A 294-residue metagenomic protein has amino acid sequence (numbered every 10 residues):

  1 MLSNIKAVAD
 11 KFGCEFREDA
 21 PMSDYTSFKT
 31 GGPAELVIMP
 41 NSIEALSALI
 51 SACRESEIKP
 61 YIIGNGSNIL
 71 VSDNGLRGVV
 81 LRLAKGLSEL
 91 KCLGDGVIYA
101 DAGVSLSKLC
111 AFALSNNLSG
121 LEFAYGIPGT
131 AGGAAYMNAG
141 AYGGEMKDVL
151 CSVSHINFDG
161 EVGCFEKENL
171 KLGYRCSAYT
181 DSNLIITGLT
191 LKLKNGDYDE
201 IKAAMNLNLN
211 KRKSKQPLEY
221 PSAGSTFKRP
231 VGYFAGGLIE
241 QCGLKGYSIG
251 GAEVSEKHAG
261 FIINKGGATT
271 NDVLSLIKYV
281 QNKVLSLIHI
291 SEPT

Functional and structural regions predicted by a protein language model:
L2-A131: Anion-binding (especially nucleotide phosphate/pyrophosphate-binding) glycine-rich loop and adjoining beta-alpha core
R17-E18, I69, I156-K283, L287 (+1 more regions): Phosphate/pyrophosphate- and phosphate-bearing ligand-binding catalytic cores of soluble enzymes
G31, I38-I43, L70-S88, Y136-E166 (+1 more regions): Structural signature of FAD isoalloxazine-binding scaffolds in flavoprotein oxidoreductases
N68-I69, C110-A113, L121-Y125, N138-E145 (+3 more regions): A generic local secondary-structure boundary/capping motif
V97, V104-L106, G126-P128, G132 (+6 more regions): Short acidic/polar capping segments at secondary-structure boundaries
